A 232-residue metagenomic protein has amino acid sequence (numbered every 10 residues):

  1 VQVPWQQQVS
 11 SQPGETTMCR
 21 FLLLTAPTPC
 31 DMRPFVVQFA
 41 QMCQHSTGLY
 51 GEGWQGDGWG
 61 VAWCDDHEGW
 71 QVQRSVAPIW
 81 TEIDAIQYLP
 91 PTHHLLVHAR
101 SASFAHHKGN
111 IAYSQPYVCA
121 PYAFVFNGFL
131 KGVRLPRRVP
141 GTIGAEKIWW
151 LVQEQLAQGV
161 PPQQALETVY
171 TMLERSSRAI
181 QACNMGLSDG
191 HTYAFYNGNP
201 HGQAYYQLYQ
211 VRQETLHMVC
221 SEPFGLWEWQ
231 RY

Functional and structural regions predicted by a protein language model:
S10-S11: Serine residues within intrinsically disordered or low-complexity segments
G14-A77, P200: Extreme N-terminus nucleophile/cap motif
C19, V61, L96, I148 (+1 more regions): A residue-level signal for conserved active-site and pocket-lining positions in enzyme catalytic cores
C19, Y113-L130, E174-Y232: Conserved catalytic micro-motifs used in adenylation/nucleotidyl-transfer and phosphoryl/amide- and methyl-transfer
H45, R74-L89, V97-A120: Short acidic (Asp/Glu) patches
Y50-G56, W63, W70-A77, P91 (+5 more regions): Domain-scale activation on soluble regions of proteins
K131-D189: Short histidine
